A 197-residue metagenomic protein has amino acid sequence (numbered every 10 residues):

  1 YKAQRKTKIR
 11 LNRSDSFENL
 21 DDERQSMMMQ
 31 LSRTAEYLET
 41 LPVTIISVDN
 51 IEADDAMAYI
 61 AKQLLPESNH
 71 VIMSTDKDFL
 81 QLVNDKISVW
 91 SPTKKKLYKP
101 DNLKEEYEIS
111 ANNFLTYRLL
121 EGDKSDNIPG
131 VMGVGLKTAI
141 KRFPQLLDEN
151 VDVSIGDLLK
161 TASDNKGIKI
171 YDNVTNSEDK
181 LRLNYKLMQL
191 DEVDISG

Functional and structural regions predicted by a protein language model:
Y1-M73, F79-L97, Q189-S196: Noncatalytic, basic helical substrate-engagement surface that gates or grips nucleic-acid strands
Q25-S32, E108, E178-L181: Alpha-helix N-cap/helix-start motif at coil-to-helix transitions, marked by capping-box chemistry
Q30, A35-E36, E105, I109 (+1 more regions): Intrinsically disordered, low-complexity, Ser/Thr/Glu/Asp/Lys/Arg-enriched terminal regions and linkers of eukaryotic
A53-K62, E108-R118: Short, motif-level signal for alpha-helix interfacial/capping segments enriched in acidic residues and aromatics/proline
K77-D78, K137: Alpha-helix/helix-capping structural signal
L97-Y107: Short, charged, surface-exposed secondary-structure boundary motifs
S110-N113, L120-S196: Accessory alpha-helical DNA-binding modules that contact the DNA backbone or grooves
